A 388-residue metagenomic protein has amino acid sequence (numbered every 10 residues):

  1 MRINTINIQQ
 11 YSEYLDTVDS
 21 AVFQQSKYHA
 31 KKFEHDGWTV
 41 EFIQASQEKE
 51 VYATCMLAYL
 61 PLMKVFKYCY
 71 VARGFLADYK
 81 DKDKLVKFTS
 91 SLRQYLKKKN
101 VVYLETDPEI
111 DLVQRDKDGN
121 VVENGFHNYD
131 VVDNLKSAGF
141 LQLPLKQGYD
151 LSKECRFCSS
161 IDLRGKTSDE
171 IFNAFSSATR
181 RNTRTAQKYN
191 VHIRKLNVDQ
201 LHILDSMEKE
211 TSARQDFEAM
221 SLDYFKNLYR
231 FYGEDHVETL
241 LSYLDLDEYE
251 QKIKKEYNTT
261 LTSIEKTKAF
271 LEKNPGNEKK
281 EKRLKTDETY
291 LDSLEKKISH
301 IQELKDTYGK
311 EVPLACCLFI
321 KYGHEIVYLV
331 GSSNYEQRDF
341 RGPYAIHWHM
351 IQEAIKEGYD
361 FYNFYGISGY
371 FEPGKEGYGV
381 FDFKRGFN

Functional and structural regions predicted by a protein language model:
M1-N4, P373: Alpha-helical interaction segments
I3-E48, Y52-V65, F140-S152, D162-R338: A conserved beta-strand-loop-helix scaffold within acyl/acetyltransferase catalytic domains
A21, F75, I161, N173 (+2 more regions): Flexible, active-site-adjacent loop/turn segments at secondary-structure boundaries
V65-L151, V312-A315, I320-F387: Acyl-donor binding region in acyl/amide transferases
K67-C69, R73, F157, Y189-V191: Short amphipathic alpha-helical segments
N128, K153-R156, S160: Long, hydrophobic, well-ordered secondary-structure blocks that form the structural core and pocket-lining surfaces
